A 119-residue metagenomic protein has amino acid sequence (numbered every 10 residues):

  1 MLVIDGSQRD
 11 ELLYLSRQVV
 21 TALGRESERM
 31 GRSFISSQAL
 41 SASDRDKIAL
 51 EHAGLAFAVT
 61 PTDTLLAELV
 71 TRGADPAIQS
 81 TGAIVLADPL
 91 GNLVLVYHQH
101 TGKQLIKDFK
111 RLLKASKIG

Functional and structural regions predicted by a protein language model:
M1-S16: Short active-site neighborhood of thiol/selenol oxidoreductases, capturing the structured segment around
I4-D5, S36-Q38, P61, Q99-T101 (+1 more regions): A mature extracytoplasmic/lumenal domain signature
L12-L15, D44, L105-D108: Stable alpha-helical elements in mature extracytoplasmic
Y14-F34: Conserved helix-turn-beta segment immediately C-terminal to the redox Cys motif in thioredoxin-like folds
V20-S27, L69, F109, L113-S116: Sec/Tat-exported extracytoplasmic proteins
G31-I35, A39-L40, D44-T81: Short, internal strand/loop/helix patches that form the active-site neighborhood or redox-interaction surface
S80-G119: Thiol-/selenol-based redox modules, centered on thioredoxin-like and closely related oxidoreductase domains
